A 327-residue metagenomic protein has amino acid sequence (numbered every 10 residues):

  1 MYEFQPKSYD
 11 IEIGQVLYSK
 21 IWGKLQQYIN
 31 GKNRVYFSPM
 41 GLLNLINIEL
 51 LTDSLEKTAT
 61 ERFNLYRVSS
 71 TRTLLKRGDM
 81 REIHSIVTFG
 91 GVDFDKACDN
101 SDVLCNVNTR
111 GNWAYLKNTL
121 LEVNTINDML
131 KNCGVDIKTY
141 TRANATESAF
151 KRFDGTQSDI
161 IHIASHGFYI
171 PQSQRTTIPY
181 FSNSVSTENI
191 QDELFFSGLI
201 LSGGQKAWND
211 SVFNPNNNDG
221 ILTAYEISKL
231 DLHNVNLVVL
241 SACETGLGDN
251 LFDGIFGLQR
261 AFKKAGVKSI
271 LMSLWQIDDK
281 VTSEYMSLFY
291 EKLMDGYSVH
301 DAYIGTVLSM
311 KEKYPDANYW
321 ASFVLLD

Functional and structural regions predicted by a protein language model:
M1-D327: Catalytic cores of enzymes
